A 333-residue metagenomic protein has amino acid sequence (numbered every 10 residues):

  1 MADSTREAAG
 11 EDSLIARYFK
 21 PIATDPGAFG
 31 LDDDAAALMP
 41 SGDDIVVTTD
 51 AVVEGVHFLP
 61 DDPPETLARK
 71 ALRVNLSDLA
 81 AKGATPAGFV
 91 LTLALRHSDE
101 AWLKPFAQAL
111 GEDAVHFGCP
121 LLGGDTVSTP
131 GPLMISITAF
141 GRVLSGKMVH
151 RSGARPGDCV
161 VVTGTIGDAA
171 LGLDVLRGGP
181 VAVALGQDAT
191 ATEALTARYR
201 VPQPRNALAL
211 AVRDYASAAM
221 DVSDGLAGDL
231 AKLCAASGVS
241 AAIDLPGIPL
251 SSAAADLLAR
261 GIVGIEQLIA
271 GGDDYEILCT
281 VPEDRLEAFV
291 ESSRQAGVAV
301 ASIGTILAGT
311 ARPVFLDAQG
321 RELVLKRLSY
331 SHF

Functional and structural regions predicted by a protein language model:
M1-K20, P63, R96-L122, S128-I135 (+3 more regions): Glycine-/charge-enriched secondary-structure boundary and capping motifs
M1-T66, K82, L91, E112-D113: Extreme N-terminal cap/leader segments of soluble proteins
D25-P26, D32-D33, S41-D44, A84-G88 (+11 more regions): Short coil/turn connectors at secondary-structure junctions
G27-F29, P60-V74, S98-Q108: Glycine-rich anion/phosphate-binding loops
M39-G42, V52, T85-G179, T305: Glycine-rich anion-binding loops of enzyme active sites
V52-D61, V143, A191-L195, G261: Glycine/charged-rich beta-loop-alpha catalytic/anionic-binding loops adjacent to active sites
D188-K232: Polyanion-binding loop/helix "lid" in catalytic or ligand-binding cores
